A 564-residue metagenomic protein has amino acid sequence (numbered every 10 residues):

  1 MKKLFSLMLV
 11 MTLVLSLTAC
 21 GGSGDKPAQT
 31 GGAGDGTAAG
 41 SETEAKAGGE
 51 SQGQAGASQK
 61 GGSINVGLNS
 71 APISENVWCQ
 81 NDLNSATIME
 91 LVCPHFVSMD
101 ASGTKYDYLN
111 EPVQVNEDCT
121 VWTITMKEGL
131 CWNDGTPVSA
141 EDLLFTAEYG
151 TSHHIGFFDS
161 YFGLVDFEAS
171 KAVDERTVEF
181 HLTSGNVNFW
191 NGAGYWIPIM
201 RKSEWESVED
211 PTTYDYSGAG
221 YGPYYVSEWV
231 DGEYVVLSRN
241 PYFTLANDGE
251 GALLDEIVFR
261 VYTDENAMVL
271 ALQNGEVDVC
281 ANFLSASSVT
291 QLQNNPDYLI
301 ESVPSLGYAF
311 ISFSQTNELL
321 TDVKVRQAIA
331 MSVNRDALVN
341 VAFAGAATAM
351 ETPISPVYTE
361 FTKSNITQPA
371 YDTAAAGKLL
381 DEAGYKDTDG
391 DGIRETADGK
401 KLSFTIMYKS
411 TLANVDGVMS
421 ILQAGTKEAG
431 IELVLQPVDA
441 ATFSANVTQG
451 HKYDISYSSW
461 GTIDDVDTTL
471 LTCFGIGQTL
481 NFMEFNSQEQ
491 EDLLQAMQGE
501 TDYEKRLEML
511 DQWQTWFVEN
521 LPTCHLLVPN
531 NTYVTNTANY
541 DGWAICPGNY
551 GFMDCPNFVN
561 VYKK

Functional and structural regions predicted by a protein language model:
M8, A349-D389, S410-D416: Structural transition elements
G67-E117, E148, A219: N-terminal lobe/hinge region of extracytoplasmic solute-binding protein
L68-A86, Y108-E111, T136, F189-P198 (+2 more regions): A structural "hinge/loop" feature
A101-S102, Y195-G249, E256, T373-A374 (+2 more regions): Gly/Pro-rich hinge or "lid" segments in bacterial periplasmic/extracellular proteins
G150, S170-K171, S227-V236, R260-N317 (+2 more regions): Extracellular/periplasmic solute-recognition and catalytic clefts
S160-W205, E228-V230: Surface-exposed binding/hinge segments that line and control ligand-binding clefts or catalytic entry sites
T212, Y242-T290, Q423, E432-V434 (+1 more regions): Ligand-site clamp/hinge motif
V230, Y234, S332-K363, N414-Q423 (+1 more regions): Detector for C-terminal structural segments
